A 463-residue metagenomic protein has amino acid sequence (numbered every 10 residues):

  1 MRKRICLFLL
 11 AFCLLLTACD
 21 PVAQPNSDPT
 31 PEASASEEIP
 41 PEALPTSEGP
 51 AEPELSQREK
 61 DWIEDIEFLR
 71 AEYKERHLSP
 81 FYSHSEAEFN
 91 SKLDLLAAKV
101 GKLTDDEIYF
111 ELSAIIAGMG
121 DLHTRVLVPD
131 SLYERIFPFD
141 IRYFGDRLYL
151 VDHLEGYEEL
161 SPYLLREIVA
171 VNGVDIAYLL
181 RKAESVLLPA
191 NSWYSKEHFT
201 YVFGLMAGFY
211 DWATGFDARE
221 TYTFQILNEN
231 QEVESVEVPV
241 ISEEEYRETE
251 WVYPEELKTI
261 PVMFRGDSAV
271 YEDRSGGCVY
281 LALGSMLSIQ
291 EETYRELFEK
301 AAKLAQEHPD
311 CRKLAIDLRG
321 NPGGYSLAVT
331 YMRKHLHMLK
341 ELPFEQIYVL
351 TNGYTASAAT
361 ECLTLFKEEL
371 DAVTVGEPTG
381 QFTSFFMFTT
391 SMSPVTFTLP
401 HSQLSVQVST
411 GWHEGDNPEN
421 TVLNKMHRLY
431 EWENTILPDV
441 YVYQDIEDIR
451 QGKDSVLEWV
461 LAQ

Functional and structural regions predicted by a protein language model:
K3-L9: Sec-dependent signal peptide recognition, specifically the positively charged N-region followed immediately by
I5, D20-K313: Flexible, low-complexity junctional segments that flank or bridge functional domains
F8, E134, M392-P394: A general, composition-driven signal for non-globular sequence regions
F12-C13: Repetitive helical segments and hydrophobic/amphipathic motifs
L16-A18: C-terminal motif of bacterial Sec signal peptides marking the signal peptidase cleavage site
P40-E67, N228-Q231, I260-Q463: C-terminal "post-core" interaction segments
